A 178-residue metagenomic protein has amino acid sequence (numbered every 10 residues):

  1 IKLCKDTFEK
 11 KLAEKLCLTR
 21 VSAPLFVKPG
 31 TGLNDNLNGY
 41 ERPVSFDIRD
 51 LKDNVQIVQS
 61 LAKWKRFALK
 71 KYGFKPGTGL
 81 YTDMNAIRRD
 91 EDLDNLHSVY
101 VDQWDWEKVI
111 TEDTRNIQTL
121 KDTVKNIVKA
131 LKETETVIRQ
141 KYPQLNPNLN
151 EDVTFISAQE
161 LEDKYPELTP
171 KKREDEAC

Functional and structural regions predicted by a protein language model:
I1-H97, D105-V109: Class II aminoacyl-tRNA synthetase-like tRNA-binding/catalytic domains
L3, T7, D122-E133: Long, highly charged amphipathic alpha-helices
K11, T123, K164: Residues that form generic nucleotide/phosphate-binding pockets
G32-N34, T119-L120, A130: N-terminal, helix-rich and Lys/Arg-enriched segments in bacterial and organellar proteins
M84, K108-D113, E133-V137: Short, surface-exposed, polar/charged, turn-prone segments marking secondary-structure boundaries
T111-K121: Well-ordered alpha/beta subsegment
N126-C178: Metal-assisted phosphate- and nucleotidyl-transfer catalytic regions
